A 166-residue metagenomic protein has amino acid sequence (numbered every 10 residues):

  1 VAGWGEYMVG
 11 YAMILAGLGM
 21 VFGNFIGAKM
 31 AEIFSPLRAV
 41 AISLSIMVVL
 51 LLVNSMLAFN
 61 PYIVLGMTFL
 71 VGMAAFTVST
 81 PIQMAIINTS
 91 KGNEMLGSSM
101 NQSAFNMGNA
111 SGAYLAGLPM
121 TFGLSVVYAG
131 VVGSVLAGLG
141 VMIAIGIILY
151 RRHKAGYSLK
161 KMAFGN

Functional and structural regions predicted by a protein language model:
V1-Y7, S90, F122: Short extramembrane helix-to-coil loop segments that connect adjacent transmembrane helices in Major
G5, L118-G138: A membrane-interface helix-boundary motif in multi-pass transporters
E6-I14, S98-S99, G130: Small-residue hotspots at the loop-to-helix junctions and early N-terminal turns of transmembrane alpha-helices
G17-L18, N106-G108: Short hydrophobic/small-residue motifs within alpha-helical transmembrane segments of multi-pass transporter-like
F22-P36, M120-T121: Helix-to-loop junctions at the C-terminal end of transmembrane segments in multipass secondary transporters
L37-I82: C-terminal transmembrane helical hairpin of 12-TM major facilitator-type secondary transporters
A85-M95: Paired intracellular helix-loop junctions of major facilitator superfamily
S134-N166: Multi-pass alpha-helical transporter architecture, strongest for 12-TM Major Facilitator/SLC carriers used
